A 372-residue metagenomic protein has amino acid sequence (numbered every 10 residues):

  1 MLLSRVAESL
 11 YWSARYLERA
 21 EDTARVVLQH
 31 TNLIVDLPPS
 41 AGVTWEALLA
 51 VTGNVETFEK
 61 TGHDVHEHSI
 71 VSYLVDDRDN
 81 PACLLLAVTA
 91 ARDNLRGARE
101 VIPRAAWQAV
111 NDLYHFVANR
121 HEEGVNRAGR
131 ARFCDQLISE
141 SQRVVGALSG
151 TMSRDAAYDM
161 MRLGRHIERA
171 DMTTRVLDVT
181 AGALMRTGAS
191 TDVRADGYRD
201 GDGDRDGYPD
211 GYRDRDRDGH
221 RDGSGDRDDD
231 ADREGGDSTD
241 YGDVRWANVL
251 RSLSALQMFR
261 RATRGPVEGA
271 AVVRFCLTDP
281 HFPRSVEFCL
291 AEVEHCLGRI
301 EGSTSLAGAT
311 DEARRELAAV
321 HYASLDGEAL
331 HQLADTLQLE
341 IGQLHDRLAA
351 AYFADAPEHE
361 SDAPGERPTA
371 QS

Functional and structural regions predicted by a protein language model:
M1-D206, R215-D222, D226-S372: Alpha-helical transmembrane segments and their helix-helix packing motifs
P209: Cysteine-nucleophile amide-bond enzymes
Y212: Double-stranded RNA-binding/processing signature
